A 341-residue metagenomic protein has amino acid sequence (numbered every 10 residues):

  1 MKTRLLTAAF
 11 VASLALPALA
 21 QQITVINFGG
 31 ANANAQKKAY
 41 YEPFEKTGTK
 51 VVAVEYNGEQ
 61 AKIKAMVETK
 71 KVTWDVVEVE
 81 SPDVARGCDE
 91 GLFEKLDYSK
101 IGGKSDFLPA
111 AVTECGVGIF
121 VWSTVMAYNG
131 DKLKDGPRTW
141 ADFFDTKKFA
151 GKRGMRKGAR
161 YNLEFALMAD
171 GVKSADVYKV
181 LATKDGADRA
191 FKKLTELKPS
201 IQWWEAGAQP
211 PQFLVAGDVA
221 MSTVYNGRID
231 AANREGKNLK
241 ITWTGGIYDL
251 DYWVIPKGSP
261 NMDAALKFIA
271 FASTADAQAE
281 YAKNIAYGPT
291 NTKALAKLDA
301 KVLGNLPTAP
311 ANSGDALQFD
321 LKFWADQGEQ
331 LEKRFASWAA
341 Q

Functional and structural regions predicted by a protein language model:
L16-A20: Sec/Tat signal peptide C-region and signal peptidase I cleavage site
Q21-G87: Early extracytoplasmic/lumenal segment of secretory-pathway proteins
G30-A35, T73-W74, V79-P211, V215: Extracytoplasmic ligand-binding site segments that recognize negatively charged/polar headgroups
V84-R86, M221-N238: A ligand-binding cleft/hinge motif common to bilobed small-molecule-binding domains
D106, W122-T124, A187-E196, N233-S259 (+1 more regions): Periplasmic-binding protein-like
V125-K132, L167-A169, L250-A264, E280: A bilobed periplasmic-binding-protein/Venus flytrap-type ligand-binding module shared by bacterial periplasmic
Q212, N312-Q341: Conserved C-terminal helix/tail region of periplasmic/extracytoplasmic solute-binding proteins
P256-D315: Mature extracytoplasmic/periplasmic domains
